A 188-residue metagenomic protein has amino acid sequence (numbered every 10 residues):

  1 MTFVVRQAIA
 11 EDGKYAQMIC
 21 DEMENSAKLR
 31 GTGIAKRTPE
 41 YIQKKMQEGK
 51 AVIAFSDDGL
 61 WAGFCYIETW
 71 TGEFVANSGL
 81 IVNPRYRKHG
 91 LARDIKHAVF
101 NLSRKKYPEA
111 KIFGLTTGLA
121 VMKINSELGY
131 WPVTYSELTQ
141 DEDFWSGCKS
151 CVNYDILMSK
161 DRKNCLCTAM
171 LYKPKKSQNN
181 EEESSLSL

Functional and structural regions predicted by a protein language model:
T2, R104-E109, F113-L188: Terminal substrate-recognition subdomain of acyl/acetyltransferases
T2-M18: A short beta-loop-alpha structural element at the N-terminal edge of CoA-dependent acyl/N-acetyltransferase catalytic
A8, L80-V82, G118: Hydrophobic adenine-recognition pocket in adenosine-nucleotide-binding enzymes
D12-Y15, E73, V121: Short phosphate-engaging motifs
D21-E24, L29-P84: A conserved beta-strand-loop-helix scaffold within acyl/acetyltransferase catalytic domains
I42-Q43, F100, M122: Short amphipathic alpha-helical segments and helix-helix/interface helices
V82, K88-S103: Conserved acetyl-CoA-binding loop-helix of GNAT-fold acetyltransferases
